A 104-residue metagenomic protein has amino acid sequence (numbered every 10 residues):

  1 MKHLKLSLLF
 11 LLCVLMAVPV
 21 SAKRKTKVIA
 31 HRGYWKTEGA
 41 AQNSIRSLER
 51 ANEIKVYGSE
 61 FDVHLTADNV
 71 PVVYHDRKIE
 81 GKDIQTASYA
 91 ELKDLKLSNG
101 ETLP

Functional and structural regions predicted by a protein language model:
M1-L6: Positively charged n-region of N-terminal signal peptides that target proteins for export
S7-L15: Bacterial N-terminal signal peptides
V20-P104: Phosphate-group recognition and catalysis centered on beta-loop-alpha active-site segments
